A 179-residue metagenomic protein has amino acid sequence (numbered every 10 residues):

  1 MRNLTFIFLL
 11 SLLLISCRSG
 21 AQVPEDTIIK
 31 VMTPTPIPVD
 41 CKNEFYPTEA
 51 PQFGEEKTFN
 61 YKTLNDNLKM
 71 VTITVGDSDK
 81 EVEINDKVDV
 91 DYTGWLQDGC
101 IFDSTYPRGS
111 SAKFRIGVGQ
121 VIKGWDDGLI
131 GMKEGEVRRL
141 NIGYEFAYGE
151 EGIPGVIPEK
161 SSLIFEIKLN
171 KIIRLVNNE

Functional and structural regions predicted by a protein language model:
M1-T5: Positively charged n-region of N-terminal signal peptides that target proteins for export
I7-I15: Bacterial N-terminal signal peptides
C17-E179: Cross-family detector of peptidyl-prolyl cis-trans isomerase
